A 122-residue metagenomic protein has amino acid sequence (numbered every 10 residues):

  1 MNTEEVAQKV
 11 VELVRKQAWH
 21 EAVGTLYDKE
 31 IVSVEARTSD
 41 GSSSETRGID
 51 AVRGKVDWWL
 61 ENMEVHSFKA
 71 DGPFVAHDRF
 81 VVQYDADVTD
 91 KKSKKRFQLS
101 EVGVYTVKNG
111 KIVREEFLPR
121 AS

Functional and structural regions predicted by a protein language model:
M1-E30: Short acidic-aromatic low-complexity motifs
N2, R53, D57-S122: A beta-strand edge to alpha-helix "cap/lid" segment located at domain peripheries
E4-E5, D40-G41, D87: A short, structure-level motif marking secondary-structure boundaries and short turns
A7, K16, I49-R53, Q98: A structural signal for well-ordered alpha-helical scaffolds and beta->alpha junctions
V10-L13, T46-G48, L60-N62, Q83-D85: A short linear-motif detector with a strong N-terminal bias
H20, G24-G72, H77: A solvent-exposed, acidic/Ser-Thr-rich amphipathic alpha-helical stretch
